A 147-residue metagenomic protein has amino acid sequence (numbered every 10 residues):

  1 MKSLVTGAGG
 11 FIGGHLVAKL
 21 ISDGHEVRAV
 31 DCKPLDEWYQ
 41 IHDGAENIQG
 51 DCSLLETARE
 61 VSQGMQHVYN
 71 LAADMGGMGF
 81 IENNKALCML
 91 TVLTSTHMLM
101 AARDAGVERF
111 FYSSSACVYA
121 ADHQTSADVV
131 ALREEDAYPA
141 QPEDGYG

Functional and structural regions predicted by a protein language model:
K2, Q66-H67, R109: Structural motif
S3-D23: N-terminal Rossmann NAD(P)H-binding glycine-rich loop of SDR-like oxidoreductase domains
L4, R28, I48: Conserved Rossmann-like nucleotide-binding pocket used by diverse enzymes that bind dinucleotide cofactors
H25-P34: Conserved glycine-rich Rossmann-like NAD(P)H-binding loop of the short-chain dehydrogenase/reductase
C32, A45, C52: Hydrophobic pocket-lining residues within nucleotide cofactor-binding pockets
D36-D43: Short loop/helix-cap segments at secondary-structure boundaries that form the rim of catalytic
Q49-T91, D104, A121-H123: NAD(P)H-binding glycine-rich loop region in Rossmannoid oxidoreductase-like domains and their noncatalytic homologs
N70, T96-D144: Conserved Rossmann-fold NAD(P)-dependent oxidoreductase catalytic core, especially the SDR/UDP-sugar
